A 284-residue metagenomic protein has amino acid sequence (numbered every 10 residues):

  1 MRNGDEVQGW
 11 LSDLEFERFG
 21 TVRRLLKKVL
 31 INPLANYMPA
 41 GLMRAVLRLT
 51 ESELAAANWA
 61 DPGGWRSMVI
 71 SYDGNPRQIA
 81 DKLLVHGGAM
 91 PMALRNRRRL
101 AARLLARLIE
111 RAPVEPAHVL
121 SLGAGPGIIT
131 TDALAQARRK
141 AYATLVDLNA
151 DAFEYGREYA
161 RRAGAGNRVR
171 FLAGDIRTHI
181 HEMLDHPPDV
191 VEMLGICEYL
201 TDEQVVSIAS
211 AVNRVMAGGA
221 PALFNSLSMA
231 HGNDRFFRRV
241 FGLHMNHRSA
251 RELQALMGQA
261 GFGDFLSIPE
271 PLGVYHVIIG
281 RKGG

Functional and structural regions predicted by a protein language model:
R2-G41, L49, G63-S71, P76-A117 (+6 more regions): Class I (Rossmann-like) S-adenosyl-L-methionine-dependent methyltransferase catalytic domain, capturing the SAM-binding
S121: Class I SAM-dependent methyltransferase core
D189: Conserved acidic residues
E192: A conserved beta-strand element that flanks and buttresses the S-adenosyl-L-methionine
E198-L200: A short His-aromatic
